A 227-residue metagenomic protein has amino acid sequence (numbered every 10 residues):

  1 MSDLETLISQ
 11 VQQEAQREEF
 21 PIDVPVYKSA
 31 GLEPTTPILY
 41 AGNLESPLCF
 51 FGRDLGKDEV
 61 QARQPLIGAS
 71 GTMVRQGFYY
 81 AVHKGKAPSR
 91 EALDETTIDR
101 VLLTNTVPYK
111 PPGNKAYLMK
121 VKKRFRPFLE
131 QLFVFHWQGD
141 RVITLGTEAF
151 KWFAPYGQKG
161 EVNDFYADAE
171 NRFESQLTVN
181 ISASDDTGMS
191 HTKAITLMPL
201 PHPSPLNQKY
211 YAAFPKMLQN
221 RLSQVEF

Functional and structural regions predicted by a protein language model:
S2-F165, H191, I195-F227: A polyanion-binding, active-site-adjacent surface
Y156-S182: Short, surface-exposed loop/helix-turn segments at secondary-structure junctions that function as lids/hinges flanking
R172-L200: Short glycine/proline-rich, acidic loop/turn segments that cap or connect secondary-structure elements
